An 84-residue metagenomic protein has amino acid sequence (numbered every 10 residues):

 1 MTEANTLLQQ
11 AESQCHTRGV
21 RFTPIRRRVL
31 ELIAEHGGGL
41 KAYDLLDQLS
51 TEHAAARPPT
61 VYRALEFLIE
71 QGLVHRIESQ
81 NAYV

Functional and structural regions predicted by a protein language model:
N5-G19: Short, Lys/Arg-enriched N-terminal segment that forms or immediately precedes the first helix of a structured domain
R27-L32: Pre-recognition alpha-helix immediately N-terminal to the DNA-recognition helix within helix-turn-helix or winged-helix
E35-K41: Short capping segments at the starts of secondary-structure elements
D44-S50: A short acidic, leucine-rich amphipathic alpha-helix
V61-Q71: Basic amphipathic alpha-helical segments that dock to polyanions
S79-V84: Short, cationic-aromatic polyanion-contact patches
